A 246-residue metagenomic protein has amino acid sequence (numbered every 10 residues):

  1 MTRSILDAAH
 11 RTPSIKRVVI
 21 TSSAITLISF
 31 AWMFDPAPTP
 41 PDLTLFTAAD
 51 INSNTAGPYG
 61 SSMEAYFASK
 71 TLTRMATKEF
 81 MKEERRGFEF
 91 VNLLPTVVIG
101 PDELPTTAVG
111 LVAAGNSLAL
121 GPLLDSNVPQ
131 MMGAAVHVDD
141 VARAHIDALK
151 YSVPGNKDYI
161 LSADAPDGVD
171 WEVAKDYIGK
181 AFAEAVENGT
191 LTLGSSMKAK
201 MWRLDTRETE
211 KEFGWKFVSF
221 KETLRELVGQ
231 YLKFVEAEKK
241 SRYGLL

Functional and structural regions predicted by a protein language model:
M1-I20, R74, H145: NAD(P)-cofactor binding segment of oxidoreductase domains
A49-F90: Active-site Tyr-X1-5-Lys
E84-G87, G100-G115, A148-Y159: Glycine/proline-rich active-site loop of Rossmann-fold NAD(P)-dependent oxidoreductases
G100, V128-M131, Y159-V169, M197 (+1 more regions): Glycine-rich Rossmann NAD(P)(H)-binding loop
S117-Y159: Alpha-helical substrate-binding/gating segment
A142-G194, K239-L246: Mid/C-terminal beta-alpha module of Rossmann-like enzyme folds, strongest in SDR-family dehydrogenases/epimerases
S195-G214: Conserved C-terminal active-site "lid" loop/helix of NAD(P)H-dependent oxidoreductases that clamps the redox cofactor
F220-L246: Amphipathic terminal alpha-helices
